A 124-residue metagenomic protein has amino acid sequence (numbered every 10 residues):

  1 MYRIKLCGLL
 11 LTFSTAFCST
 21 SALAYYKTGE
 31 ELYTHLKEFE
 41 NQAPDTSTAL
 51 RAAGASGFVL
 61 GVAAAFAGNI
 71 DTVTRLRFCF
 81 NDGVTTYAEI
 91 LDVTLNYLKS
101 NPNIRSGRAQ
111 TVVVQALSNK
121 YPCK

Functional and structural regions predicted by a protein language model:
M1-L9: Bacterial N-terminal signal peptides that target proteins for export
S14-S21: N-terminal signal peptide c-region/cleavage motif recognized by signal peptidases
Y26-I90: Short N-proximal segments of mature Sec-exported proteins
D92-K124: Short, compact, well-ordered microdomains
